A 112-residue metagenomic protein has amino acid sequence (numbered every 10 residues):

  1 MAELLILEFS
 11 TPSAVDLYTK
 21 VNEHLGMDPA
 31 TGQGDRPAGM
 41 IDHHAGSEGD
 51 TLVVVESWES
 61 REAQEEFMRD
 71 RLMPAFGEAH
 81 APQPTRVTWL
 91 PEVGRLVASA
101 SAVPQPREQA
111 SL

Functional and structural regions predicted by a protein language model:
M1-V53, S57-D70, H80-L112: Short S/T/G/P-rich N-terminal loop/turn motif that feeds into the first structured element of a domain
L72-F76: Low-complexity, intrinsically disordered Gly/Pro/Thr-rich segments
